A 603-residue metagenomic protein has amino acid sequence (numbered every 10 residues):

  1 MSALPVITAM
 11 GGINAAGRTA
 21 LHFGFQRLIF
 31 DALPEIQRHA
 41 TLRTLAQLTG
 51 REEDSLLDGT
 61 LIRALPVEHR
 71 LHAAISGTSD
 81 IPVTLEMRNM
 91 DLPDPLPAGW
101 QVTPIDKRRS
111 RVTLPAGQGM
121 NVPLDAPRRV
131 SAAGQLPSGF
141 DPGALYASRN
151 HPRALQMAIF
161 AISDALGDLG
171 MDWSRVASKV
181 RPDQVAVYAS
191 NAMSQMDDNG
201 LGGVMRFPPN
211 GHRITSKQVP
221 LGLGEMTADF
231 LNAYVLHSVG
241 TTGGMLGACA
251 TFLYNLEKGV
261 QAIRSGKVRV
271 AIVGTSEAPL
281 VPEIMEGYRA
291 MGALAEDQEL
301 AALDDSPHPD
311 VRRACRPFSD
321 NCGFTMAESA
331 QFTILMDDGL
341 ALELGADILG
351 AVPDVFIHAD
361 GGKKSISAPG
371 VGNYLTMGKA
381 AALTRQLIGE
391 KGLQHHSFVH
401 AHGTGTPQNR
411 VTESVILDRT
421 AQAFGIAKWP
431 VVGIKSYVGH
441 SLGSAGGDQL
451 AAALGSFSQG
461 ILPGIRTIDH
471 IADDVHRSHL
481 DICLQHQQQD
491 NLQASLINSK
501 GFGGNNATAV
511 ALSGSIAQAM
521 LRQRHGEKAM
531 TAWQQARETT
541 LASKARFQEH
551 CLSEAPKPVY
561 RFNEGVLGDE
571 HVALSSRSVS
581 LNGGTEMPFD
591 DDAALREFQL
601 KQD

Functional and structural regions predicted by a protein language model:
M1-I7, V176-P182, G389-L393, F424 (+4 more regions): Flexible, low-complexity linker/loop segments at domain and module junctions
S2-G17, G24-R175, A189-V204, L223-T241 (+1 more regions): A glycine- and small-residue-enriched flexible loop/hinge segment at structural boundaries
A3-M10, A15, E299-E390, S397-F398 (+1 more regions): Condensing-enzyme catalytic core mediating Claisen C-C bond formation in acyl metabolism
R111-Q156, S194-K258, M291-L294, Q298-T325 (+1 more regions): Conserved catalytic cysteine-centered active-site region of acyl-thioester-dependent Claisen-condensing enzymes
M157-M171, G224, A228, G243-E277 (+4 more regions): Active-site-proximal alpha-helical scaffold in enzymes
I162, V187, F252, G259 (+7 more regions): Conserved small-residue
R175-V187, T241-G247, V268-S276, D347-F356 (+5 more regions): Beta-strand segments within the central parallel beta-sheet cores of soluble alpha/beta enzyme folds
K267-C322, V355-P369, A401-R410, A427-H479: Acyl-CoA/ACP chain-elongation machinery
